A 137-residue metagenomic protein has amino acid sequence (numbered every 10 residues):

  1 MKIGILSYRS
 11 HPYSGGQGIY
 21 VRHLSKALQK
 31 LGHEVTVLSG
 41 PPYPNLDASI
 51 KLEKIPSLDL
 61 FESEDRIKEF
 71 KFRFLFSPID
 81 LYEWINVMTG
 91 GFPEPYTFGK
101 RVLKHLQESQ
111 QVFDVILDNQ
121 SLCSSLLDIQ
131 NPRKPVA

Functional and structural regions predicted by a protein language model:
M1-L58, Q107-Q111: N-terminal subdomain of nucleotide-sugar transferases
S14, L46, S63, L126-L127: Generic domain-boundary/flexible-linker signal
Y20-H23, P132-A137: Glycine-rich, phosphate-binding/catalytic loops in enzymes
R22, L58-F61, S125, I129: Surface-exposed loop/turn and secondary-structure junction residues enriched for glycine/proline
V35-S39, V115-N119, A137: Short, hydrophobic beta-strand segments that form beta-sheet elements in well-ordered domains
L38-R101, L106: A conserved catalytic-core segment of Leloir-type glycosyltransferases
M88-Q107, V115-K134: An aromatic- and histidine-rich active-site surface loop
